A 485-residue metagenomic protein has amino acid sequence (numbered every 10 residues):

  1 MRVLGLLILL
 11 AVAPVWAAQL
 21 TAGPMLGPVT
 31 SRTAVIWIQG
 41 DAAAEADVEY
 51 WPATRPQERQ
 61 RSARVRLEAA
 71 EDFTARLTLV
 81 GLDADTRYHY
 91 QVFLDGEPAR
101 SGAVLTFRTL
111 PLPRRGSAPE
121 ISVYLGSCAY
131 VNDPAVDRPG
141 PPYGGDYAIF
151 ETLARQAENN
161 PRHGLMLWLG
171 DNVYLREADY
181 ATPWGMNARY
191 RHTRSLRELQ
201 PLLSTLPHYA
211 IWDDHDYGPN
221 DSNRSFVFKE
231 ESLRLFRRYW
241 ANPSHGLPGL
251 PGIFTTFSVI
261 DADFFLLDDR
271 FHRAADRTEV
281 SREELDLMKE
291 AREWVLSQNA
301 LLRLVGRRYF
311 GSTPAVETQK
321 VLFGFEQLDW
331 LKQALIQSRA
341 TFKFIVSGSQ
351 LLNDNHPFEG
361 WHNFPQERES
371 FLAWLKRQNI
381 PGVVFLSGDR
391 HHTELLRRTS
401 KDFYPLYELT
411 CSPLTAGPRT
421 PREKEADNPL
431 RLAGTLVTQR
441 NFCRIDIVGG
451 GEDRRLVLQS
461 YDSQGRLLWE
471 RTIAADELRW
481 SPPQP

Functional and structural regions predicted by a protein language model:
V3-A13: Sec-dependent N-terminal signal peptides
A18-L77, L82, T86-W168, N172-P485: Long, structured stretches of catalytic cores involved in phosphate-ester chemistry, encompassing
